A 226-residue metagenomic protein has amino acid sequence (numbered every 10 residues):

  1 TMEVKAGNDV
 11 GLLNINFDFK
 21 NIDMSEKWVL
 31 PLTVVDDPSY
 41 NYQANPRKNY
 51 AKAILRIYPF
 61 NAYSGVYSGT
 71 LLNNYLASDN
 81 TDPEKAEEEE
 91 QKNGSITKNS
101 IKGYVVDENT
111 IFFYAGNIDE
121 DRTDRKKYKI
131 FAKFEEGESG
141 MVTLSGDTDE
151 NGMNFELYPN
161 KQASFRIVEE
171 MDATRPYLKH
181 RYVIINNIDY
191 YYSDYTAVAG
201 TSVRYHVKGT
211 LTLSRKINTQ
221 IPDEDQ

Functional and structural regions predicted by a protein language model:
T1-E3, L12-L30, V35-Q226: Intrinsically disordered, low-complexity regulatory regions in eukaryotic proteins
N8-V10: Beta-strand-enriched, solvent-exposed domains that form extended recognition/catalytic surfaces
